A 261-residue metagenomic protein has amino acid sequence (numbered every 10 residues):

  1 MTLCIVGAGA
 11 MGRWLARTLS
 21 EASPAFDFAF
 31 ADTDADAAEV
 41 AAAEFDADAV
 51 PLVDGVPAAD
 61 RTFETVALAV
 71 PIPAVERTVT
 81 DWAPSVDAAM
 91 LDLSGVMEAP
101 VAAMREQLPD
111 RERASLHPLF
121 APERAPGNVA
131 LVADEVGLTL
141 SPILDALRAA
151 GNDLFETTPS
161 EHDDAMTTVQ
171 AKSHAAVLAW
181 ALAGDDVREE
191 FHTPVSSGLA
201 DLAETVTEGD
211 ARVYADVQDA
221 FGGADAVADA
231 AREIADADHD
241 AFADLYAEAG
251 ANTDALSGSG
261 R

Functional and structural regions predicted by a protein language model:
M1-V50, R61: NAD(P)+-binding Rossmann beta1-loop-alpha1 motif at the extreme N-terminus of oxidoreductases
T2, E64-T65, A89: Structural motif
E21-D27, S85-D87, P109-R111: Conserved S-adenosyl-L-methionine
D36-A37, A74, M97-P100: Conserved short alpha-helix immediately C-terminal to the canonical SAM/SAH-binding motif I of Rossmann-like
G55-A83: Rossmann-like NAD(P)-binding element
V66-L68, L91-D92, L131: Redox-cofactor binding/interface segments in oxidoreductases and associated redox assembly factors
G95-N152: Rossmann-fold dinucleotide-binding core
D153-R261: An accessory alpha-helical subdomain
